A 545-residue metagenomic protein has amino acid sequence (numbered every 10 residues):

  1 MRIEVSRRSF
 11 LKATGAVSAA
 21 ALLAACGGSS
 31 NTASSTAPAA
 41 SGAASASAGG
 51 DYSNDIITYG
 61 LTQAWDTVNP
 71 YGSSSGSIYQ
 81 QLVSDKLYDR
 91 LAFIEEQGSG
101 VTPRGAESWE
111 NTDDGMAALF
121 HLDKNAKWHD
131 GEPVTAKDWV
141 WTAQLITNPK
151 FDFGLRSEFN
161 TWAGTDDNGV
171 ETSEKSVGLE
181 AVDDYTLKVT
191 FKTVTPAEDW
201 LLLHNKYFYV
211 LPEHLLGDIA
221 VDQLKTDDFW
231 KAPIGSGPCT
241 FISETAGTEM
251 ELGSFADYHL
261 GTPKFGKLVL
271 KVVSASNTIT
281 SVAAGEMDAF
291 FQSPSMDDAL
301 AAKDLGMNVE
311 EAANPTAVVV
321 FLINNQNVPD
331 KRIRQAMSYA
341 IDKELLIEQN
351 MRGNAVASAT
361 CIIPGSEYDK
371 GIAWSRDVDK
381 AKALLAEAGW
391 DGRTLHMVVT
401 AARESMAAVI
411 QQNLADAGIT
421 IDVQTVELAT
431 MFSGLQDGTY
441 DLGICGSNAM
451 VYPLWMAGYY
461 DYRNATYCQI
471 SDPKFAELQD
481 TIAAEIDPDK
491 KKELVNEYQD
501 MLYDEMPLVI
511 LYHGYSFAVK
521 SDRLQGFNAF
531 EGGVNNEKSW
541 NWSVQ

Functional and structural regions predicted by a protein language model:
A16, L23, I341-Y368, A402-I410 (+1 more regions): Detector for C-terminal structural segments
T58, T135-T142, D184-T190, G237-P238 (+5 more regions): Alpha-helical secondary-structure segments
Y59-G60, G131, V282, A289 (+4 more regions): Periplasmic binding protein-like
G60-D113, Q144, I234-G235: N-terminal lobe/hinge region of extracytoplasmic solute-binding protein
E95-E96, L203-P263, K267, D379: Gly/Pro-rich hinge or "lid" segments in bacterial periplasmic/extracellular proteins
E107-L155, K188: Aromatic- and charge-enriched surface segment that lines or borders ligand/interaction sites
H121, E158-G217: Surface-exposed binding/hinge segments that line and control ligand-binding clefts or catalytic entry sites
D227, S254-L300, T420: Ligand-site clamp/hinge motif
